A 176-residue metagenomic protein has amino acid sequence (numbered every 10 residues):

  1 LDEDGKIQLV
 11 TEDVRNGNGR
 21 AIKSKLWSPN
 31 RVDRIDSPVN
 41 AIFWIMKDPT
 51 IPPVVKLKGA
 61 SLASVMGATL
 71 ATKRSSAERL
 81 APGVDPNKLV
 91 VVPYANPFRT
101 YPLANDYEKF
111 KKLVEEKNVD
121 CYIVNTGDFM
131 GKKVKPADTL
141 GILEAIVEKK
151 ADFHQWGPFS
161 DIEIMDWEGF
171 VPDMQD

Functional and structural regions predicted by a protein language model:
L1: Catalytic or ion-translocation cores adjacent to nucleophile or general acid/base/metal-coordination motifs in diverse
G5: Acidic, glycine- and histidine-enriched catalytic cores of nucleic acid- and nucleotide-handling enzymes, centered on
L9-D176: Conserved NTP phosphate-binding and transfer environment spanning the P-loop NTPase/kinase superfamily
